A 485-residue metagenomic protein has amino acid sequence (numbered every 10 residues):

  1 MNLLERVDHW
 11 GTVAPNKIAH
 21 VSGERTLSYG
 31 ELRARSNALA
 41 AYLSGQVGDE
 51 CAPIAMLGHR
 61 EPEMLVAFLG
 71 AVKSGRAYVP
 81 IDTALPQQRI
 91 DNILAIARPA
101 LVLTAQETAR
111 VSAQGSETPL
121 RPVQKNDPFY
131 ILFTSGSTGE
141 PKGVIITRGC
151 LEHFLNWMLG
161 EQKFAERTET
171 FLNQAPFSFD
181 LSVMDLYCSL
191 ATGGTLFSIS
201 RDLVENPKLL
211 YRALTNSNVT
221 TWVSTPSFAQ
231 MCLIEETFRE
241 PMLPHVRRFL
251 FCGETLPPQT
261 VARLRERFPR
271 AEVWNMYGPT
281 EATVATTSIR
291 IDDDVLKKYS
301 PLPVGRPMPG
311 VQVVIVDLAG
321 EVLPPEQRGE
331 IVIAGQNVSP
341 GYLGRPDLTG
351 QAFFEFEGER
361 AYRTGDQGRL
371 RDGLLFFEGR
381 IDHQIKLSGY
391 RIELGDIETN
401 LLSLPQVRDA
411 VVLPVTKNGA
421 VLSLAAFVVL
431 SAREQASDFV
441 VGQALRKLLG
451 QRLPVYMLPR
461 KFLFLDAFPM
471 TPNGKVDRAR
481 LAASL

Functional and structural regions predicted by a protein language model:
M1-L101, Q106-I131, I146, H153 (+4 more regions): AMP-binding/adenylate-forming domain of the ANL superfamily
M1-L4, Q87, A95, L101-R121 (+3 more regions): AMP-dependent adenylate-forming
R6-H9, E31, A38, Y42 (+13 more regions): Alpha-helical elements of Rossmann-like donor-binding domains used by nucleotide-donor carbohydrate transfer enzymes
A14, Q46, I96, R148 (+6 more regions): Acidic-histidine catalytic/liganding microenvironments
N16-I18, A52, K142-V144, T286 (+2 more regions): Extracytoplasmic/periplasmic beta-strand context in beta-sandwich domains, especially the cupredoxin/COX2 CuA-binding
A52-P53, T170, E330, A425: Charged active-site motifs of nucleotide-sugar-dependent glycosyltransferases
A55-L57, L101-L103, V223, L250 (+1 more regions): Structural motif
E63-L69, R76-N92, E117-V322, E330-S339 (+3 more regions): Motif- and composition-driven signal specific to adenylation
